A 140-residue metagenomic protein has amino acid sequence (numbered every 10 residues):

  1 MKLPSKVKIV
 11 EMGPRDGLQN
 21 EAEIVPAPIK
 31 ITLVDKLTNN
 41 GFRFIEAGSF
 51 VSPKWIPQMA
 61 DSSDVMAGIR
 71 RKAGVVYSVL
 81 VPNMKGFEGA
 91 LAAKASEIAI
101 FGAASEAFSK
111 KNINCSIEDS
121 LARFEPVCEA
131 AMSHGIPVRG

Functional and structural regions predicted by a protein language model:
M1-A22, Q58, A99-N112, G135-G140: N-terminal small/glycine-rich loop or linker at the start of catalytic domains across soluble metabolic enzymes
L3-E11, K30-G48, K54-A60: N-terminal glycine-rich anion-binding loops that anchor highly charged ligand groups
V10-K30, V75-M84, S109-I117: Active-site mouth loops of central-metabolism enzymes
G41, A92-I98: Glycine-enriched alpha-helix->loop->beta-strand junction motifs that scaffold or abut catalytic
R43-G68, G102-S116: Glycine-rich, proline-tolerant flexible connector loops at the mouths of alpha/beta enzymes
F44-E46, S78, A99, R139: Conserved beta-strand positions in the central sheet of alpha/beta enzyme cores
W55-V79, E118-G140: Alpha-helix-loop-beta-strand connector modules within alpha/beta enzyme cores
N83-K94: Catalytic cores of alpha/beta
